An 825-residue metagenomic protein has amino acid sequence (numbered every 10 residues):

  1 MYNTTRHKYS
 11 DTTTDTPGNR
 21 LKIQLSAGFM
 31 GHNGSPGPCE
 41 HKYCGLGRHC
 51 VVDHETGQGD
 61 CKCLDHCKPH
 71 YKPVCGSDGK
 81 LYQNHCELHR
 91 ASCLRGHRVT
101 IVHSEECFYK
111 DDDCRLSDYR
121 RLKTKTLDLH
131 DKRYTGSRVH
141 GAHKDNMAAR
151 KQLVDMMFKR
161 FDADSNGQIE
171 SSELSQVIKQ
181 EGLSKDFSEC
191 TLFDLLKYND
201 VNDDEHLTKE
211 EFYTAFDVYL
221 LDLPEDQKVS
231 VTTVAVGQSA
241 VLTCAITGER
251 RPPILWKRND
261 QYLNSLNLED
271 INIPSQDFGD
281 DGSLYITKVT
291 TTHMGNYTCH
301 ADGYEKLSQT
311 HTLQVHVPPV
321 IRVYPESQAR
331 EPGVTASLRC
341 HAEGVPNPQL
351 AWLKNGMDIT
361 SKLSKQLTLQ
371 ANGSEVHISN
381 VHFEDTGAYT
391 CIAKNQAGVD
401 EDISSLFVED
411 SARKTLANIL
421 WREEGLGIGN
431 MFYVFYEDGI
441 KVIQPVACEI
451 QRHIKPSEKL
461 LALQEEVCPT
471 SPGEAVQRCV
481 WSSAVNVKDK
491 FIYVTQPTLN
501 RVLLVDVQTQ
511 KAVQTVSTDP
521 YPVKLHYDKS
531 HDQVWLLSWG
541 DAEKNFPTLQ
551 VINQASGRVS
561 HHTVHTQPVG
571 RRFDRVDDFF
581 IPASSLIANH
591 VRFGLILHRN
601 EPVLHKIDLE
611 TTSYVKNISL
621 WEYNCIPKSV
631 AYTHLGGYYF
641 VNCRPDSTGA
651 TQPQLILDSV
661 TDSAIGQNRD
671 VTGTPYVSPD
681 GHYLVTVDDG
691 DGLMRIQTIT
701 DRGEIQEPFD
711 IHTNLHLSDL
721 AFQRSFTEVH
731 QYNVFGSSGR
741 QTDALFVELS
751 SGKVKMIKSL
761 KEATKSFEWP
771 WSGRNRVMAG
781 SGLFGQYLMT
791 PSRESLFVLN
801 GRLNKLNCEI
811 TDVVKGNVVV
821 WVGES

Functional and structural regions predicted by a protein language model:
P38-G47, C67-K68, N264-L268, T360-K362: Disulfide-braced loops of extracellular cysteine-rich modules
V52-H54, Y109-K159, S171, Q176-V201 (+4 more regions): Immunoglobulin-superfamily
D162-N166, N202-D204: Acidic carboxylate motifs that coordinate Ca2+ or other divalent cations, activating on Asp/Glu
R413-E423, L461-V485, P520-H531, P568-I587 (+5 more regions): Repeated scaffold domains used in trafficking and secretory/extracellular systems, primarily beta-propellers
I428-N430, D489-K490, S530-D532, V591-F593 (+4 more regions): Short coil/turn segments that connect the beta-strands within blades of beta-propeller domains
D438-Q444, N500-L504, E543-V551, E601-K606 (+4 more regions): Structural motif
E449-E474, K511-V516, R558-D577, S613-W621 (+4 more regions): A short beta-strand motif characteristic of beta-propeller blades
L783, M789-S825: Blade-level signature of beta-propeller repeat domains, shared across WD40, Kelch, NHL, RCC1 and BNR/Asp-box propellers
